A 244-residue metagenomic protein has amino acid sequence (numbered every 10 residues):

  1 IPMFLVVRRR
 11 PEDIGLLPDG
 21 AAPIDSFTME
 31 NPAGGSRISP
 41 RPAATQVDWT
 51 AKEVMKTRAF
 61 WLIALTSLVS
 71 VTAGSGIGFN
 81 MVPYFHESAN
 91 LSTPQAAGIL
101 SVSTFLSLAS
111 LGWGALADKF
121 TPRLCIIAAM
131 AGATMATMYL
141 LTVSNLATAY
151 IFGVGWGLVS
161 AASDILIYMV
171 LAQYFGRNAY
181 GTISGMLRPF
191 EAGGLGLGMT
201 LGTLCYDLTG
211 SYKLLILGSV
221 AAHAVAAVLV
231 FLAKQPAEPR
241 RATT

Functional and structural regions predicted by a protein language model:
I1-R37, L229-K234: C-terminal membrane-cytosol helix-exit motif in multi-pass small-molecule transporters
K52-W113: Extracytoplasmic gate region of multi-pass secondary transporters
F85-H86, L116-A117, G202-G210: Interfacial helix-cap and linker-helix signal at transmembrane-aqueous boundaries of multi-pass secondary transporters
L124-M138: Structural signature of the two symmetry-related core transmembrane helices
A147-G155: Paired small-residue
A162-F175: Intracellular juxtamembrane helix-capping segments at the cytosolic ends of symmetry-related transmembrane helices
Y174-T209: A late C-terminal transmembrane helix in Major Facilitator Superfamily
L204-A222: A membrane-interface helix-boundary motif in multi-pass transporters
